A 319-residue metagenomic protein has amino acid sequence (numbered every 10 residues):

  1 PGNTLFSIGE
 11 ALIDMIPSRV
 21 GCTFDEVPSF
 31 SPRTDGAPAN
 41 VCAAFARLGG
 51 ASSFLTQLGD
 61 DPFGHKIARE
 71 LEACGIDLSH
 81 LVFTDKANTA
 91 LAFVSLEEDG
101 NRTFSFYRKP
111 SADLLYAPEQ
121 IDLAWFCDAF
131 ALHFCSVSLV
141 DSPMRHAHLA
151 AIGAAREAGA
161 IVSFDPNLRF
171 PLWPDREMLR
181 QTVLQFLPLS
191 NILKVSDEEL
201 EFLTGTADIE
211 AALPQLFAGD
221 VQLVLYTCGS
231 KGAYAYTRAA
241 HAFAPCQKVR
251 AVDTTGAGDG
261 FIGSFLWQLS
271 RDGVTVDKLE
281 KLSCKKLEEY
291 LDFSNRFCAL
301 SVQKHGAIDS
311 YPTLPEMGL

Functional and structural regions predicted by a protein language model:
P1-D77, Y116: Glycine-rich phosphate/adenosyl-contacting loop at the front of the ribokinase-like
P1-F6, G153, G205-L319: Conserved phosphate-binding/catalytic region of the ribokinase-like
F6-I8, A131-H133, S163, K194 (+1 more regions): Structural motif
A51, I161, I192, Q222-L223: Proline-centered loop/turn at the N-terminus of a beta-strand
A51-F134, G318-L319: Conserved N-terminal subdomain of the carbohydrate kinase-like
A90, S136-V140, C298, K304-A307: Glycine-rich phosphate/pyrophosphate-binding beta-alpha loops
W125-C127, F186-L187, A218: A short, aliphatic-rich alpha-helical micro-motif
V137-Q215, K231-G232: Conserved beta-alpha-beta core of the PfkB/ribokinase-like small-molecule kinase fold
